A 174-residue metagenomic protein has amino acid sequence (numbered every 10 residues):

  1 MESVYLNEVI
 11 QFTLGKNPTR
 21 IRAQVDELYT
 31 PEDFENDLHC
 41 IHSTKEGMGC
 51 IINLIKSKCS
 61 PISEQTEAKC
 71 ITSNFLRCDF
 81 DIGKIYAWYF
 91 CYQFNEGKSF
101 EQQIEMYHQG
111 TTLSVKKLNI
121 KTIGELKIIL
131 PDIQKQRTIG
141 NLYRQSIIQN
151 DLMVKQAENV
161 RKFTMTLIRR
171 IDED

Functional and structural regions predicted by a protein language model:
M1-N36, L130-D174: Non-catalytic DNA-recognition/assembly elements of restriction-modification systems
L6-V9, F90, I123, I128: Hydrophobic/aromatic residues in well-formed alpha-helices
E8-C70: A positional/architectural concept
Y29, C78, L126: Hydrophobic residues at beta-strand termini and immediately following loops that shape nucleotide-binding pockets
C40, A87-C91, R137-G140: Short, charged, solvent-exposed linker or helix-capping segments at domain edges/interfaces that act as flexible hinges
I55-E96: A short beta-sheet element
K69-N74, G110-R137: A short glycine-rich beta-alpha junction/loop motif
Y86-G124: Short, positively charged
